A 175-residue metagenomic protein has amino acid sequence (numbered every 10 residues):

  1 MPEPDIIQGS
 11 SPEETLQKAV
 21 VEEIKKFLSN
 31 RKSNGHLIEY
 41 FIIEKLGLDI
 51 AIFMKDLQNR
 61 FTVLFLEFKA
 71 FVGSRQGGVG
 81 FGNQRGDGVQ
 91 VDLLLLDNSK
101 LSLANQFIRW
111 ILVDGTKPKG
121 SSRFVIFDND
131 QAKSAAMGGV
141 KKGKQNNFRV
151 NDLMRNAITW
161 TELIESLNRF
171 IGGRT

Functional and structural regions predicted by a protein language model:
M1, V20, I24, L28 (+9 more regions): Extended hydrophobic/Leu-rich segments
M1-L46, K55-Q58: Acidic-basic catalytic patches of nuclease active cores, encompassing PD-(D/E)XK and other metal-cofactor nuclease
E3-S10, F27, R31, Q58-L64 (+1 more regions): Catalytic cores of nucleic-acid endonucleases
G35-F41, F61-L64, G88, N147-F148 (+1 more regions): Glycine-rich, flexible loop segments associated with nucleotide phosphate handling
L46-L48, Q106: Short beta-strand or tight-loop elements that sit immediately N-terminal to catalytic metal-binding acidic residues
L48-D49, I126: A general secondary-structure boundary signal
A51-F53: Short hydrophobic/aromatic beta-strand micro-patches that form the beta-sheet surface supporting nucleotide- or nucleic
K117-T175: Non-catalytic C-terminal interaction segments of nucleic acid-processing enzymes
